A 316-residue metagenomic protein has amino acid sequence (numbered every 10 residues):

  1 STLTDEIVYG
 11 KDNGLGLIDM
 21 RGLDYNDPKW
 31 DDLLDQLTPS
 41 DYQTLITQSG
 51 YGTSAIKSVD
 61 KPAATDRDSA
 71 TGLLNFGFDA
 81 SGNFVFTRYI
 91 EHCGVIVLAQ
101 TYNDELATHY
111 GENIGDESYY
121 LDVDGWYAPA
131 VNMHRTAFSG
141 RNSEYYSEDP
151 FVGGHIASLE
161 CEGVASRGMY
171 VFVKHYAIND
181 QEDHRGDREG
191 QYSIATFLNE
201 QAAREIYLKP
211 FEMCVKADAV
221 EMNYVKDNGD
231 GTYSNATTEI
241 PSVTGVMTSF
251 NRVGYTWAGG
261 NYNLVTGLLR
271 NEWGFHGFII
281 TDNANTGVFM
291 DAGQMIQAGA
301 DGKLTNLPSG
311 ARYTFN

Functional and structural regions predicted by a protein language model:
S1-N316: Glycoside hydrolase catalytic-domain context in secreted enzymes
